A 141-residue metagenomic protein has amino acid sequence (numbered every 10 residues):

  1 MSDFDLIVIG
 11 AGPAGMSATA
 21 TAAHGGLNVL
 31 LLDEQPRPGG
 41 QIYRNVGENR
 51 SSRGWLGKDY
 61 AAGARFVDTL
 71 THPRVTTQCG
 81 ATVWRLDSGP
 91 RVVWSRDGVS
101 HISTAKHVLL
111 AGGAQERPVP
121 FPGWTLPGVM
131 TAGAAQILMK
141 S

Functional and structural regions predicted by a protein language model:
M1-F4, I9, A62-S141: FAD-binding core/adjacent interface of flavoenzyme oxidoreductases
F4-A62: Beta1-alpha1 glycine-rich phosphate/pyrophosphate-binding loop at the start of Rossmann-like nucleotide-binding domains
